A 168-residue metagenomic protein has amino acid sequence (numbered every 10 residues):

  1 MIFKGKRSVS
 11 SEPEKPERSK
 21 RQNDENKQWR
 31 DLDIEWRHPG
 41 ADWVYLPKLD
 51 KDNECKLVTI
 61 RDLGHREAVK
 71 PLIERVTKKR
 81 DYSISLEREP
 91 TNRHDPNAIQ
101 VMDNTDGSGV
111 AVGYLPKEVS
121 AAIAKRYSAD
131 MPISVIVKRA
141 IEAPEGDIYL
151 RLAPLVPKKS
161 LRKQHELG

Functional and structural regions predicted by a protein language model:
M1-G168: Conserved active-site motif detector
